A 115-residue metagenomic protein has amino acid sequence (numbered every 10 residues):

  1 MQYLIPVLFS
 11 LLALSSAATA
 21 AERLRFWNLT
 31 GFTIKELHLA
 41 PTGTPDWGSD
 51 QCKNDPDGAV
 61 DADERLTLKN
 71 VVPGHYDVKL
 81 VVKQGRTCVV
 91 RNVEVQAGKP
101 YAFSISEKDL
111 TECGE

Functional and structural regions predicted by a protein language model:
M1-L4: Positively charged n-region of N-terminal signal peptides that target proteins for export
P6-A13: Bacterial N-terminal signal peptides
S16-A20: Sec/Tat signal peptide C-region and signal peptidase I cleavage site
F26-F32: Asparagine-centered strand-capping/turn motif at beta-strand->loop junctions
T42-N70: Tryptophan-paired
V72-G74: A glycine-anchored, Pro-Gly-centered beta-turn/N-cap motif
Y76-V78: A short tyrosine-centered beta-strand micro-motif
V81-T111: Structured interaction patches on ligand/partner-binding surfaces of diverse proteins
